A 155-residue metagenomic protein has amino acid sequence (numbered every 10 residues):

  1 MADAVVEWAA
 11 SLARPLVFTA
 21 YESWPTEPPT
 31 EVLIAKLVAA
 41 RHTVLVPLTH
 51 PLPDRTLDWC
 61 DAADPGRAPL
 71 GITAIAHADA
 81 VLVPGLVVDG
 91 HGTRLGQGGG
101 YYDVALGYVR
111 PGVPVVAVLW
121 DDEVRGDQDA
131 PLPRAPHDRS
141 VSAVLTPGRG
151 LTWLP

Functional and structural regions predicted by a protein language model:
M1-H77: N-terminal active-site beta-alpha-beta segment that forms phosphate/nucleotide-binding and substrate-recognition loops
Y21, P84, P147: Conserved residues at the C-terminal ends of beta-strands
S23-T26, L86-G90: Short glycine-rich anion-binding loops that position phosphate/pyrophosphate groups of nucleotides and phosphorylated
P29, Y101-Y102: Short phosphate-engaging motifs
A40, A76-V81, G90-T93, D103-P155: Surface-exposed, charge/polar-rich loops and edge strands
G66, P84, Y108: Mid-sequence acidic-hydrophobic segments that form the walls of catalytic/ligand-binding cavities or oligomerization
P69-G71, D89-G92: Short helix-to-loop capping/linker segments positioned immediately adjacent to catalytic or ligand/cofactor-binding
